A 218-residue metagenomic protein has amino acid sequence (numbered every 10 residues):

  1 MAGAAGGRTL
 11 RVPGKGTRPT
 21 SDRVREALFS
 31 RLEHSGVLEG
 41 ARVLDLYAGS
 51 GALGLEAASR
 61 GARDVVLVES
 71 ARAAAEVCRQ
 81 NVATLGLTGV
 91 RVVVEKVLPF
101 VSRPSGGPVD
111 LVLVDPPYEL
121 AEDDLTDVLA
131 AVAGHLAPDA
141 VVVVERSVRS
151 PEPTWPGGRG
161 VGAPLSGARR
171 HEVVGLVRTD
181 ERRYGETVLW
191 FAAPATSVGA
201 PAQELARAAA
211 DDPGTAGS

Functional and structural regions predicted by a protein language model:
M1-S218: Class I S-adenosyl-L-methionine-dependent methyltransferase catalytic core
